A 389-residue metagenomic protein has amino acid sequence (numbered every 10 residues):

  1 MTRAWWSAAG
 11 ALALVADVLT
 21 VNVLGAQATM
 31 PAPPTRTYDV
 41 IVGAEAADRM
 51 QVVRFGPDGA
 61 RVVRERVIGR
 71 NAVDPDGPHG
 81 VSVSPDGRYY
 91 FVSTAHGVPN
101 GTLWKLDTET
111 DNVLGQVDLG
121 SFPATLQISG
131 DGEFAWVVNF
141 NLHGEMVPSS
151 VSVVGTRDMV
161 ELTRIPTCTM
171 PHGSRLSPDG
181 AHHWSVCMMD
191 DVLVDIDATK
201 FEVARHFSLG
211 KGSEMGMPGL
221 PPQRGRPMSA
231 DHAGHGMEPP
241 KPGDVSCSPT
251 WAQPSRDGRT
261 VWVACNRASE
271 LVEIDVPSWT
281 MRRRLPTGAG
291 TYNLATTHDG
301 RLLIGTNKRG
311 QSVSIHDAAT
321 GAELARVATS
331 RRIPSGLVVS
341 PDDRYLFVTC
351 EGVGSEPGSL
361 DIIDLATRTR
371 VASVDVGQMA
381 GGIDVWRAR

Functional and structural regions predicted by a protein language model:
M1-A11: Bacterial N-terminal signal peptides that target proteins for export
A4, N22, H298-D299: Serine/threonine-rich, low-complexity intrinsically disordered segments
A9-N22: Bacterial N-terminal signal peptides
L14, A26-R389: Predominantly soluble domains enriched in secretory-pathway, periplasmic, or organellar proteins
